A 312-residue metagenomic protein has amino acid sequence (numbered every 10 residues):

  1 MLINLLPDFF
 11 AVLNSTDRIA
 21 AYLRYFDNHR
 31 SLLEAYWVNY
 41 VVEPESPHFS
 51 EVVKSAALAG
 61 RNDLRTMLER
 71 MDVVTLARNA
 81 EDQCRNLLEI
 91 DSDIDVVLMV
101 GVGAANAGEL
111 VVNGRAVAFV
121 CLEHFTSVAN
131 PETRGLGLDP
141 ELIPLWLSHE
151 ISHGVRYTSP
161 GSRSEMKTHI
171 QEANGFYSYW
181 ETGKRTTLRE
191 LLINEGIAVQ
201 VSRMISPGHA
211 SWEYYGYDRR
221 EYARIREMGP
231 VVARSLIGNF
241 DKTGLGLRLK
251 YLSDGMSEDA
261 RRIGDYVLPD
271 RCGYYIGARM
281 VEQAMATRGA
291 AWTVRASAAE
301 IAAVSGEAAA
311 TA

Functional and structural regions predicted by a protein language model:
M1-V74: Non-catalytic architectural context of zinc metalloproteases
N62-L122: Auxiliary, metal-adjacent structural segments of Zn-dependent hydrolase domains
T126-L145: Short pre-active-site segment immediately N-terminal to the catalytic Zn-binding motif
E141-G161, E195, V199: Active-site recognition of the HExxH zinc-binding catalytic motif
Y157-N194: Post-HEXXH active-site segment of zinc metalloproteases
G161-I170, S202-M228: Short acidic alpha-helical/loop segments enriched in Asp/Glu that coordinate divalent cations
L192-S206: An active-site-proximal "capping" alpha-helix that borders the catalytic cofactor pocket
E213-A312: Pan-zinc metallopeptidase signature
